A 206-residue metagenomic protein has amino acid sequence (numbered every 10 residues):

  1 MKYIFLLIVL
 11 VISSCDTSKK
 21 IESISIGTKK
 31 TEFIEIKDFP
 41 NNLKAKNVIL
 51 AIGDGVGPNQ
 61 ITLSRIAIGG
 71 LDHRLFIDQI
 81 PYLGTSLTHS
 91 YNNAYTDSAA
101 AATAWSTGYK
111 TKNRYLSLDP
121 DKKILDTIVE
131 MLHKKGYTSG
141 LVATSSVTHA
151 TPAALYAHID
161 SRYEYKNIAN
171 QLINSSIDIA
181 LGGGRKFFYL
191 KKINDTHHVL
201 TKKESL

Functional and structural regions predicted by a protein language model:
M1-L7: Sec-dependent signal peptide recognition, specifically the positively charged N-region followed immediately by
L7-V9, S86: Generic alpha-helical secondary structure signal
V11-S14: C-terminal motif of bacterial Sec signal peptides marking the signal peptidase cleavage site
T17-L206: N-terminal catalytic scaffold of extracellular/periplasmic and nuclease hydrolases that process anionic headgroups
